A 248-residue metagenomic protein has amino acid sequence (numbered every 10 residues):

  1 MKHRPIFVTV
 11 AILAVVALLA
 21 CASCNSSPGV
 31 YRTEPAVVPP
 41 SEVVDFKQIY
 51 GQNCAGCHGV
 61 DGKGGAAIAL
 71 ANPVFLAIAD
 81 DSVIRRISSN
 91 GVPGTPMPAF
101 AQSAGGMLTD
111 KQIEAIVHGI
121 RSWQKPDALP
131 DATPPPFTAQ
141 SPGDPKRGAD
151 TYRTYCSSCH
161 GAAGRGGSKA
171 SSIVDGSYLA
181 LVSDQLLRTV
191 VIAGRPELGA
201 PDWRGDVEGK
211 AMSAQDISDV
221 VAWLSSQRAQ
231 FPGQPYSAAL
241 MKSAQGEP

Functional and structural regions predicted by a protein language model:
K2-A11: Bacterial N-terminal signal peptides that target proteins for export
A11-A17: Core hydrophobic alpha-helical transmembrane segments of single-pass membrane proteins
A20-S23: C-terminal motif of bacterial Sec signal peptides marking the signal peptidase cleavage site
S27-A36, P40, V44, Q48-G51 (+3 more regions): Flexible coil segments in periplasmic/lumen-exposed cytochrome c-class electron-transfer proteins
A36, P40-V43, K47, G59 (+7 more regions): Gly/Gly-Pro-rich "capping" loops immediately C-terminal to redox-active cysteine motifs in periplasmic/lumenal
G51-C54, A67, G94, R153 (+2 more regions): Disulfide-stabilized extracellular ectodomain repeats and their linkers
F75-L76, G94, P126, R165 (+3 more regions): A general structural signal for well-ordered secondary-structure junctions
